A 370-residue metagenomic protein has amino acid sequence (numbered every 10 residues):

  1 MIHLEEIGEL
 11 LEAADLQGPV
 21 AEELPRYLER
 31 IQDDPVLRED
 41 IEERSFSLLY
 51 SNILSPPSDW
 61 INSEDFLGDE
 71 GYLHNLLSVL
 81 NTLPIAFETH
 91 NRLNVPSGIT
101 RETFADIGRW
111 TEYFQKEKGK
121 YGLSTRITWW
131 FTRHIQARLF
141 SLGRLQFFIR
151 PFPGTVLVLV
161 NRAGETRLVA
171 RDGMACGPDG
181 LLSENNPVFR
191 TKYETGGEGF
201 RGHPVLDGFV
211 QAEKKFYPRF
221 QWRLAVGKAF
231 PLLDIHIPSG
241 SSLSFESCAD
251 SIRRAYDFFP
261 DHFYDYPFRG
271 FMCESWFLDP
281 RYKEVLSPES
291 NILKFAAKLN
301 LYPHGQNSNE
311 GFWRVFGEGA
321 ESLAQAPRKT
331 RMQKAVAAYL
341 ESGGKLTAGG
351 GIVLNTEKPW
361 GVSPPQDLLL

Functional and structural regions predicted by a protein language model:
M1-L243, F263-G270, L286-L370: Non-catalytic substrate-recognition and accessory regions of acyl/acetyltransferase enzymes
S239-E246, F277-R281: Short acidic, S/G/P-rich loop/turn micro-motifs used as interaction or catalytic elements
L243-P260: Conserved acetyl-CoA-binding loop-helix of GNAT-fold acetyltransferases
D250-R254, V285-S290: General N-terminal targeting signals
G270-M272, D279, E284: Extended, charge-biased low-complexity segments that typically form long amphipathic alpha-helices/coiled-coils
